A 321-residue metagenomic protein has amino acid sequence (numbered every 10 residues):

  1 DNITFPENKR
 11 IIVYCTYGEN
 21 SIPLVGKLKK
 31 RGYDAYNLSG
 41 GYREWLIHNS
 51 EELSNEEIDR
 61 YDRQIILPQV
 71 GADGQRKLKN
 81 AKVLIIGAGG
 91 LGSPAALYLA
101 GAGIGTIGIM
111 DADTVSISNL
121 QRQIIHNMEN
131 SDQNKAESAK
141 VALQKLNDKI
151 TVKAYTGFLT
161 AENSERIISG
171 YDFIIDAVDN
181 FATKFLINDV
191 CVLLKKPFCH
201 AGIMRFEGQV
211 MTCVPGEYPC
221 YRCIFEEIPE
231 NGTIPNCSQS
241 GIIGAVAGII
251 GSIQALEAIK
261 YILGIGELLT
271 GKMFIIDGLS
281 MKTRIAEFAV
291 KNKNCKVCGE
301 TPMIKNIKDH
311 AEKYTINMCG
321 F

Functional and structural regions predicted by a protein language model:
D1-R10, T16-Y33, R43-F321: Adenine nucleotide-associated cytosolic modules
N37-G41: Non-catalytic regulatory/accessory regions that flank a structured catalytic core
